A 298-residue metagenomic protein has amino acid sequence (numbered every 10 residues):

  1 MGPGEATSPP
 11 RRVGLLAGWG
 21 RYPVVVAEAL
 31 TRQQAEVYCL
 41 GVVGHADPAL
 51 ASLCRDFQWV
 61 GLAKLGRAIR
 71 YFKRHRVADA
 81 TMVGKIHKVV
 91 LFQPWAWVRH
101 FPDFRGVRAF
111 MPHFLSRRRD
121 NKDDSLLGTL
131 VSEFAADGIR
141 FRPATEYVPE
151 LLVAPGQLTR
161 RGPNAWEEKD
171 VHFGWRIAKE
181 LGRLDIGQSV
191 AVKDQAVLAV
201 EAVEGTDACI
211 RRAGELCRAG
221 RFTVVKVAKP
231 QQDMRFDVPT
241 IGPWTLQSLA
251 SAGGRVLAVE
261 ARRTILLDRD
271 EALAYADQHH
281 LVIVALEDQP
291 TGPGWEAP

Functional and structural regions predicted by a protein language model:
G2-V42, A63: N-terminal basic/disordered segments at the start of proteins
S8-R12, Q33-E36, C54, H75-A78 (+6 more regions): Short coil/turn connectors at secondary-structure junctions
L15-A17, Y38-L40, A80-V83, F141-E146 (+4 more regions): General beta-strand structural signal in soluble alpha/beta enzymes
L16, P23-V25, A46, S132 (+5 more regions): Catalytic domains of riboflavin
P23-A49, C54-F57, V107-M111, S125 (+1 more regions): N-terminal positively charged helical leader segments and presequences
L30, G44, D124, D137-L246: Conserved mixed alpha/beta catalytic, RNA-binding, or beta-rich assembly cores of soluble enzyme, regulatory
V42-H75, R99, A109, A208-P298: Feature captures the catalytic cores and cofactor-binding loops of soluble hydro-lyases/lyases that act on carboxylate
L65-Y147: N-terminal glycine-rich phosphate/adenylate-binding segment common to multiple enzyme folds
